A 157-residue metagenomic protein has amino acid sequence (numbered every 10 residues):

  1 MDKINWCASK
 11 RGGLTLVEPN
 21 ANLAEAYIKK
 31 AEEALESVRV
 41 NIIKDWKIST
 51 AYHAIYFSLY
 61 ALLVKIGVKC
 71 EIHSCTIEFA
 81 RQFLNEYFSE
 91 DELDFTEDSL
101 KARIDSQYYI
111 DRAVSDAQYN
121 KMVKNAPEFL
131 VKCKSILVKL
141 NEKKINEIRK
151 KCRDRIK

Functional and structural regions predicted by a protein language model:
M1-K157: Terminal alpha-helical segments
